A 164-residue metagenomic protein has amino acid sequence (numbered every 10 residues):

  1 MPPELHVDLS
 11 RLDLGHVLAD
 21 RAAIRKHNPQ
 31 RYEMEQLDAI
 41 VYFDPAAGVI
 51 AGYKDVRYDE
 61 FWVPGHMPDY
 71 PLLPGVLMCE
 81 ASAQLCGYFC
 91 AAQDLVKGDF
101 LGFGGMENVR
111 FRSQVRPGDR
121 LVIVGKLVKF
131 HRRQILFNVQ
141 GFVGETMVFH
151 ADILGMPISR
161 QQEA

Functional and structural regions predicted by a protein language model:
M1-L37, Y42: N-terminal leader/capping segments at the start of a protein or of a new domain
P2, L9-L18, L85-V124, V148-H150 (+1 more regions): Hydrophobic beta-strand-centered segment that forms part of the acyl-chain substrate-binding groove
Y32-L73: Catalytic strand-loop segment that frames the active site of acyl-thioester-processing enzymes
M34-Q36, L121, I135: Hydrophobic core residues within well-ordered beta-strands of beta-rich domains
I40, L72-V96: Active-site helix/loop of acyl-thioester processing domains in fatty-acid/polyketide metabolism, spanning hotdog-fold
F43-P45, Q114, V128-F130, M156: Residue-level recognition of beta-strand microenvironments
L73, G141-E163: Flexible glycine-rich active-site/ligand-binding loops centered on an Asp-His dyad
G118, K129-F142, T146-F149: Acidic, glycine-enriched active-site microenvironments
